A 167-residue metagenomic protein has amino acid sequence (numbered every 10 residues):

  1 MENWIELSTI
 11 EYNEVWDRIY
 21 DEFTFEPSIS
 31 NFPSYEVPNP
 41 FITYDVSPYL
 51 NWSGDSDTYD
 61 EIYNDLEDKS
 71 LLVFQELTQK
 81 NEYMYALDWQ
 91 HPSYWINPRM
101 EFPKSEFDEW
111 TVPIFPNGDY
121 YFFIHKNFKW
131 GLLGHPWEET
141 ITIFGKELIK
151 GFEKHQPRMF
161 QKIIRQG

Functional and structural regions predicted by a protein language model:
M1-G167: Structured alpha/beta or helical-core interaction and ligand-binding surfaces enriched in interleaved
